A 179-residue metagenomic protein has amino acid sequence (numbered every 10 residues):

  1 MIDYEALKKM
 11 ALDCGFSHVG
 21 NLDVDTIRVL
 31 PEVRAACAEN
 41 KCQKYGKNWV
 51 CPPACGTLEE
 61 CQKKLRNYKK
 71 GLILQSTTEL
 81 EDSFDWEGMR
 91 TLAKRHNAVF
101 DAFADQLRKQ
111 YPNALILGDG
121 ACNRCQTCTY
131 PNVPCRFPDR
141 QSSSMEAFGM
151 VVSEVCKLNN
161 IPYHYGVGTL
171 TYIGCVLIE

Functional and structural regions predicted by a protein language model:
Y4, S17-G20, V24-N48, P52-E179: Catalytic cores of enzyme domains
